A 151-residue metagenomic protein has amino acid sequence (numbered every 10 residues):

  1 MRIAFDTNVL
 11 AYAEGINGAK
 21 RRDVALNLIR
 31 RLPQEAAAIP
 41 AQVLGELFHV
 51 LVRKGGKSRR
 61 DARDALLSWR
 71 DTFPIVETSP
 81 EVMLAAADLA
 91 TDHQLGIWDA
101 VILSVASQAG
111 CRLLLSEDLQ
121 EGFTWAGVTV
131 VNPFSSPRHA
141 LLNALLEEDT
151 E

Functional and structural regions predicted by a protein language model:
M1-I39, K54-D64, P137-N143, E147-E151: Short, well-structured N-terminal submotif of metal-dependent ribonuclease cores
D6-N8, D99, D118: Acidic active-site catalytic centers that drive phospho-/nucleotidyl reactions and related ester hydrolyses
Q42, E46, D64, A85 (+1 more regions): Amphipathic alpha-helical interaction segments
E46-P74: Active-site-proximal, substrate-binding regions of enzyme catalytic domains and RNA-binding/basic surfaces
P74-L115, E148-E151: Active-site neighborhoods of divalent-metal-dependent phosphate/nucleic-acid chemistry enzymes
L103, Q108-E151: Acidic, PIN/NYN-like endoribonuclease modules and their adjacent C-terminal/linker elements
